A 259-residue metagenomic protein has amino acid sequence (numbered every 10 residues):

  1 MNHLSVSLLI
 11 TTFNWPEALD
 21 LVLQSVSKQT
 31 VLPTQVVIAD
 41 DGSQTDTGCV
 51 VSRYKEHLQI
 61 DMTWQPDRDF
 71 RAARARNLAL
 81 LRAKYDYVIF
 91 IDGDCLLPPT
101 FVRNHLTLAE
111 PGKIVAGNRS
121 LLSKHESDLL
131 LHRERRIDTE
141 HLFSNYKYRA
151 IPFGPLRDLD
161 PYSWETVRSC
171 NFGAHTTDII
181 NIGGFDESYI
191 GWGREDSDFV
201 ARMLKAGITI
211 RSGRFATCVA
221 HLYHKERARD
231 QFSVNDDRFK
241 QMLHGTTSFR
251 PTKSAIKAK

Functional and structural regions predicted by a protein language model:
N14, V26, D41-S43, G93: Conserved short acidic donor-positioning loop in nucleotide-sugar-dependent glycosyltransferases
Q24-P33: Short, acidic, metal-binding catalytic loop of nucleotide-sugar glycosyltransferases
L32, D40-C49, C95: A conserved acidic beta->alpha catalytic loop
P66-A83, T100: Glycine-rich, basic loop-to-helix element that forms the pyrophosphate-binding segment of sugar-nucleotide handling
V88: Short aromatic/hydrophobic "clamp" motif used to bind/position activated sugar donors
T100-I137: Conserved donor NDP-sugar-binding/catalytic core segment of glycosyltransferases
R135-E165: Short, flexible, basic/aromatic active-site loop/helix in glycosyltransferases
T166, N171-G183, I190-T209, R214-F215: A short, conserved alpha-helix in the catalytic core of glycosyltransferases
